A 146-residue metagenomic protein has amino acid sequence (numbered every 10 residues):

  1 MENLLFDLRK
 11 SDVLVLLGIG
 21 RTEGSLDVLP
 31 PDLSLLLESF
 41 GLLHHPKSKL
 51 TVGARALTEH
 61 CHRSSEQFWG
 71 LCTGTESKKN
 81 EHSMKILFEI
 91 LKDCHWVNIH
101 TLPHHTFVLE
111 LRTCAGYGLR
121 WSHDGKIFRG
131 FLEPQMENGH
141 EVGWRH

Functional and structural regions predicted by a protein language model:
M1-L36: Eukaryotic low-complexity, non-globular regulatory regions
G20-T22, L26, L43, C72 (+3 more regions): Compositionally biased, intrinsically disordered low-complexity regions
L29, L36-L109: Compact soluble domain cores
S34, A54, I90, A115 (+2 more regions): Generic detection of intrinsically disordered/low-complexity segments and helix-coil linkers/edges
L102-D124: Basic/aromatic recognition patch in beta-strand/loop cores that engages polyanionic ligands
S122-H146: A short, surface-exposed interaction/processing loop segment used at functional sites
